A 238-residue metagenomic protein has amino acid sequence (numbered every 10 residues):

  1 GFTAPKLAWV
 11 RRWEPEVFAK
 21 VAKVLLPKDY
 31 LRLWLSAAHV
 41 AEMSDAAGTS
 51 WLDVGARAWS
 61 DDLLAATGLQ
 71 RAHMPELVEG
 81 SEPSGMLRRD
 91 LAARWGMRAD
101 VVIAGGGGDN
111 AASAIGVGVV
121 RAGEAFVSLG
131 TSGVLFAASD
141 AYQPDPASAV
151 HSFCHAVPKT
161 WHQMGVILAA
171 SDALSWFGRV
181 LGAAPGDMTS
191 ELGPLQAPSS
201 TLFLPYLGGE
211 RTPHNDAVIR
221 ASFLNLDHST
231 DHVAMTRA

Functional and structural regions predicted by a protein language model:
G1-A41, D45-A46, S50-D61, A65-A66 (+1 more regions): Active-site core segments that coordinate phosphate-bearing ligands/cofactors across diverse enzyme families
T67-E79: A conserved helix-loop-beta module that forms one wall/lid of the active-site cleft in ATP-utilizing catalytic domains
E79-L87, G107: Glycine-rich phosphate-binding loops at beta-strand->alpha-helix junctions
